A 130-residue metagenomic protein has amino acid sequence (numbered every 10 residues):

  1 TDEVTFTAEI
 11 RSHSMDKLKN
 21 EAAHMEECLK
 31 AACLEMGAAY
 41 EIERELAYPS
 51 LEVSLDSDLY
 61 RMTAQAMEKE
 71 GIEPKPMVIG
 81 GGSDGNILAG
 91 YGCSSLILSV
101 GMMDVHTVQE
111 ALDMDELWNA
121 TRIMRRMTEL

Functional and structural regions predicted by a protein language model:
T1-N20, K30, E45-P49: Midchain, well-structured core segments that form catalytic/ion-binding scaffolds
T1-T7, E27-E41, S54-S57: A glycine-rich, aromatic-flanked flexible loop/lid motif
D2, E73-I123: Zn-dependent metallopeptidase/amidohydrolase metal-coordination segment
E9-H13, E43-E45, M77, L96-G101: Generic beta-strand/beta-sheet core signal
H13-D16, N20-H24, S54, D58-M62 (+2 more regions): Conserved active-site and cofactor/substrate-binding residues in soluble primary-metabolism enzymes
S14-M15, A47-P49, E68-G71, H106 (+2 more regions): A short, structure-level motif marking secondary-structure boundaries and short turns
H24-M36, D58, M62-E70, I123-L130: Generic non-transmembrane alpha-helical segments
A39, A47-S95: Active-site-adjacent substrate-binding region of metalloamidase/peptidase-like peptide-processing proteins
